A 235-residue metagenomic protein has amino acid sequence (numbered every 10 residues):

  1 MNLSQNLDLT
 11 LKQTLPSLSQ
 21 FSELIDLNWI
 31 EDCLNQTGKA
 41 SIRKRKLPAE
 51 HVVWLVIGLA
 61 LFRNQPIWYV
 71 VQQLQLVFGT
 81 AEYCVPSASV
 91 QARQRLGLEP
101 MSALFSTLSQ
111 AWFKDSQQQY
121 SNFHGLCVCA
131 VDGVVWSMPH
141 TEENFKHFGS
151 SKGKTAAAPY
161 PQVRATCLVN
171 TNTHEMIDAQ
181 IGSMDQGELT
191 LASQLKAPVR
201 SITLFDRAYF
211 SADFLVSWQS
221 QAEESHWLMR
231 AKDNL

Functional and structural regions predicted by a protein language model:
M1-L235: Conserved, well-structured functional cores that handle cations and Mg-NTP chemistry
